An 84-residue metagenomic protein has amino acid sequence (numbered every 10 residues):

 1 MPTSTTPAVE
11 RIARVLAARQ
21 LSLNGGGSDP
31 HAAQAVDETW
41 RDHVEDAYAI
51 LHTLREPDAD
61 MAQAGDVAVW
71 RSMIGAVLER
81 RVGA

Functional and structural regions predicted by a protein language model:
P2-A35, A49-W70, R81-A84: Amphipathic alpha-helical oligomerization segments
I12, D42-E45: Beta-rich globular "head" domains
